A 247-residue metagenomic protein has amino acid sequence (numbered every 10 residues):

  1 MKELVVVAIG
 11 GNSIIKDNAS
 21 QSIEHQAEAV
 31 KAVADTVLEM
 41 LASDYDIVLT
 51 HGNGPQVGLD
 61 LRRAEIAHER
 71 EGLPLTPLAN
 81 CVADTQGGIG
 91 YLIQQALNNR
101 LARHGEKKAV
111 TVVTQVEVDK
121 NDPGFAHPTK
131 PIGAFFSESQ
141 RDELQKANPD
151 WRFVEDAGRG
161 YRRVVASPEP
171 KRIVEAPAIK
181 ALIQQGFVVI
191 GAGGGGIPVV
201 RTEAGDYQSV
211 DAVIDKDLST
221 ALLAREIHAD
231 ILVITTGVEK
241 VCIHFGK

Functional and structural regions predicted by a protein language model:
M1-V48, D60-I66, P77, A181-Q184: N-terminal glycine-/serine-/threonine-rich phosphate-binding loop
V6-A8, D46-L59, K108-V113, V189-A192 (+1 more regions): Short beta-strand segments at enzyme active-site cores
A8, I14-I15, I173, K180-L218: Catalytic-site beta-strand/loop segments enriched in glycine and acidic/polar residues
Q26-V33, P74, A181, G205-I231: Gly/Ser/Thr-rich active-site loops/lids in small-molecule metabolic enzymes that frequently grip phosphoryl groups
T36-S43, L92-A102, L222-D230: Alpha-helix C-terminal capping segments
G54-R70, G246: Glycine-rich loop at the start of a catalytic domain that most often binds anionic cofactors/ligands
A67-V189: Ligand-binding beta-strand-loop-alpha-helix segment within the catalytic cores of soluble metabolic enzymes
G196, I227-F245: Glycine-rich phosphate/pyrophosphate-binding loops and their adjacent beta-strand/loop elements at enzyme active sites
